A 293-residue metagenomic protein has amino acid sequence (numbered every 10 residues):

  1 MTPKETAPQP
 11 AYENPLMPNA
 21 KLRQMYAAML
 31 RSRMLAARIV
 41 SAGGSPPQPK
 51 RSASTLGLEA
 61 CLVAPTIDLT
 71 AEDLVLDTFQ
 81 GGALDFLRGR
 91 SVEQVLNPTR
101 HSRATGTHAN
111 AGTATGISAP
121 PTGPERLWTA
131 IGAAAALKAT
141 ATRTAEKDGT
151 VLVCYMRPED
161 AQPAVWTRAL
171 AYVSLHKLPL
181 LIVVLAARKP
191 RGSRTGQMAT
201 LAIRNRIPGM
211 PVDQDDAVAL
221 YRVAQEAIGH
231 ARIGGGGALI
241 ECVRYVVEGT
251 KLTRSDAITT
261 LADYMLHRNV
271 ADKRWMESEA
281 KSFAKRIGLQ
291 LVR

Functional and structural regions predicted by a protein language model:
M1-K4, Q9, T107-G116, G237-I240 (+1 more regions): Generic preference for hydrophobic/aromatic residues in regular secondary structure cores
M1-L62, I67, D160, Y245-R293: Conserved acidic/glycine
A7-A11, M17, K21, P47 (+4 more regions): Generic, low-specificity signal for short hydrophobic/alpha-helical stretches with a mild N-terminal bias, encompassing
N14, A27, A83-L84, E93 (+4 more regions): Generic secondary-structure boundary/loop-capping signal
M34-A37, S41-K177, I182, G196-A199 (+1 more regions): Cofactor-binding active-site loop characterized by glycine-rich and histidine/acidic residues
S118-V292: Glycine-rich ThDP/TPP pyrophosphate-binding loop and its adjacent helix/strand module within ThDP-dependent enzymes
